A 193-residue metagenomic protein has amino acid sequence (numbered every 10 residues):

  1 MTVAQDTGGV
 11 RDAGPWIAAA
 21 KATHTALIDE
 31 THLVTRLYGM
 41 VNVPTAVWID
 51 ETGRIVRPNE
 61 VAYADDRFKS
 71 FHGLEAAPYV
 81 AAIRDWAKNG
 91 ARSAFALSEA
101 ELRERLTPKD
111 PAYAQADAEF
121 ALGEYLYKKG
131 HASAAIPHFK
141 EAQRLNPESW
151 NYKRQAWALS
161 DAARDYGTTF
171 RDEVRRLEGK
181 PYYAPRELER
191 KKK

Functional and structural regions predicted by a protein language model:
M1-A19, E30, V34: Structural microenvironment flanking redox-active thiols in thiol-disulfide oxidoreductases
A18-A22, E30-G73: Thiol/disulfide oxidoreductase modules built on the thioredoxin-like
D50-H131: Thiol-/selenol-based redox modules, centered on thioredoxin-like and closely related oxidoreductase domains
Y113, N146-P147: Short coil turns that delineate tetratricopeptide repeat
L159-L188: Alpha-helical linker/edge segments of TPR/alpha-solenoid repeat scaffolds and analogous pre-/post-domain helices
